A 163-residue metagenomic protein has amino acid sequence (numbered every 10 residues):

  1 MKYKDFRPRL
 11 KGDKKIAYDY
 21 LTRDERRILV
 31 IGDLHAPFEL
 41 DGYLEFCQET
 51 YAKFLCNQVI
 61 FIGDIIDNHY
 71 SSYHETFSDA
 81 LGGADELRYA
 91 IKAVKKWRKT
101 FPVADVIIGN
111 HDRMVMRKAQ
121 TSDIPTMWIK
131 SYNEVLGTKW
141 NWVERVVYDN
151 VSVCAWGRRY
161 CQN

Functional and structural regions predicted by a protein language model:
M1-V30: Acidic, histidine-bearing metal-coordination/catalytic regions of metal-dependent phosphoesterases
D19-L21, E144-D149: Short acidic-hydrophobic surface loop/beta-edge motif
R23-E25, L55, T100, D149: Residue-level preference for short coil/turn positions at secondary-structure junctions
R26-I28, Q58-I60, V151: Structural motif
I31-T138: Core catalytic region of metal-dependent phosphoesterases/phosphodiesterases, especially metallo-beta-lactamase-like
V103, I124, V147-V153: Extended hydrophobic/Leu-rich segments
V135-V147: Active-site catalytic loop in hydrolytic enzyme cores
D149-N163: Conserved beta-sheet core of the metallophosphoesterase superfamily
